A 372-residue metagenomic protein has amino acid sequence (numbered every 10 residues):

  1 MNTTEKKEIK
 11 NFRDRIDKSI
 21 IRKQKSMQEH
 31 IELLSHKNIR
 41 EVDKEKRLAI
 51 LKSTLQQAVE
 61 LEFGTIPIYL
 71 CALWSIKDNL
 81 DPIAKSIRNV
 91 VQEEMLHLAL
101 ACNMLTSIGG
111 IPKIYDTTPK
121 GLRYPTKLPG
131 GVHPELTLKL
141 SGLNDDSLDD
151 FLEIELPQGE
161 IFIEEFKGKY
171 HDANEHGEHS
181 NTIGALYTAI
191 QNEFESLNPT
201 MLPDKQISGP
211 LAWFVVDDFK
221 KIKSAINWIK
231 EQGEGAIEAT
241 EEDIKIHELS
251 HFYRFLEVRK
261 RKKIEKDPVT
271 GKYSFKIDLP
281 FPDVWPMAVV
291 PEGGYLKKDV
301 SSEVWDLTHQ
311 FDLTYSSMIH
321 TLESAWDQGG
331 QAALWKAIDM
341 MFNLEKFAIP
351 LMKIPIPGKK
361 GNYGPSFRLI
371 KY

Functional and structural regions predicted by a protein language model:
N2-Y372: Non-heme di-metal
